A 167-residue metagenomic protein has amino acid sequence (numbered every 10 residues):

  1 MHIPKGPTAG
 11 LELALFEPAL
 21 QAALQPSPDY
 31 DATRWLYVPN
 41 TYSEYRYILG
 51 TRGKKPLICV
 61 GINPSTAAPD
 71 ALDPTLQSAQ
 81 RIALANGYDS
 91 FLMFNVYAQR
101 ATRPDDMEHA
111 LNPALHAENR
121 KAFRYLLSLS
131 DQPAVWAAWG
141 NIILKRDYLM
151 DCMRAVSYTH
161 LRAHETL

Functional and structural regions predicted by a protein language model:
M1-D73: Active-site and ligand/interface coordination hotspots across diverse enzymes and nucleic-acid-associated assemblies
P69, D73-M107: Short, surface-exposed acidic-centric catalytic microdomains
R100-R120: Charged, often glycine-rich, active-site loop that binds/positions anionic groups
E118-S128: Two-metal-ion acidic nuclease core segments, chiefly of the RNase H-like superfamily
L127-S130, V156-S157: Short, conserved loop/helix-junction motifs that constitute active-site signature segments in enzyme catalytic cores
A134-I143: Acidic beta-strand-to-loop metal/phosphate-binding motif
R146-S157: Short, aromatic/basic amphipathic alpha-helical patches
H160-L167: Single conserved hydrophobic/aromatic residue that forms the stacking wall/gate of nucleotide- or nucleobase-binding
